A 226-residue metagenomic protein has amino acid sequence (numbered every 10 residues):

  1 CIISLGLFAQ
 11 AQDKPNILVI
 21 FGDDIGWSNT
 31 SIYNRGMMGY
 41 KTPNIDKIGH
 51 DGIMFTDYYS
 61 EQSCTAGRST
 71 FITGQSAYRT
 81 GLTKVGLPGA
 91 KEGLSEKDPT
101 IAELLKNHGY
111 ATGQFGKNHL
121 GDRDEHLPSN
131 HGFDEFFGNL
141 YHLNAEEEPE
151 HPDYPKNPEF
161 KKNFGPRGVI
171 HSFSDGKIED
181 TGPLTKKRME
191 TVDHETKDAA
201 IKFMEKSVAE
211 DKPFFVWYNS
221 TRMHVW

Functional and structural regions predicted by a protein language model:
C1-G6: Bacterial N-terminal signal peptides
L7-W226: Formylglycine-dependent sulfatase
